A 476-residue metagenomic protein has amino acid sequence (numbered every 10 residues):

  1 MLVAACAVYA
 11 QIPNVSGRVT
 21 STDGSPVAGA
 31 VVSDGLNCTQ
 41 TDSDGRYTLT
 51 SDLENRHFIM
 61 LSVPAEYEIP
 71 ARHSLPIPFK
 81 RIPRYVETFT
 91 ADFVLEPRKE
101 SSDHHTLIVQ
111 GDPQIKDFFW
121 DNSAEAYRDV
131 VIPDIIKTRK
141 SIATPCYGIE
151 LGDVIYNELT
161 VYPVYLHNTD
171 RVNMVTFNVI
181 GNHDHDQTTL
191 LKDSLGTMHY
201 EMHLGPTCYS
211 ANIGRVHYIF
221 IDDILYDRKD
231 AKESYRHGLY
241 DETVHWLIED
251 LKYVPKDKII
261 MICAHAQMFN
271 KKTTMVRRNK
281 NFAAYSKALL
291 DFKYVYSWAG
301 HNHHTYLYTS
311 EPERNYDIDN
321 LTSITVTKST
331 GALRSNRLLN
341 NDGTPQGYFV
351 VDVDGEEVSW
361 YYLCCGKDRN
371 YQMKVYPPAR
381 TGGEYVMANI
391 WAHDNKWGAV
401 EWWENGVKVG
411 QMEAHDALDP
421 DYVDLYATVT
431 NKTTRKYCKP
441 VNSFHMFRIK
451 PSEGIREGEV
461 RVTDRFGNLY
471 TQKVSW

Functional and structural regions predicted by a protein language model:
Q11-A28: Structural motif
I12-N14, V63-P163, G454: N-terminal active-site segment of His-dependent metallophosphoesterases
A30-D34, F58-M60, V400-W402: Hydrophobic beta-strand segments
L36-T50: Short, acidic Ser/Thr/Gly-rich low-complexity loop/linker segments typical of extracellular and cell-surface proteins
T48-F58: Short Pro-Gly-centered beta-turn/loop motif in secreted/extracellular proteins
P64-R72, P78-Y85, L159-V254, V276-Y296 (+2 more regions): Extended active-site neighborhood of metal-dependent phosphoesterases/phosphodiesterases
M174, D419-I449: Aromatic sugar-binding surface patches on proteins that engage polysaccharides or sugar-phosphate polymers
E313-N405, F444-S452, E457-S475: Binuclear metal-dependent phosphoesterase catalytic core
